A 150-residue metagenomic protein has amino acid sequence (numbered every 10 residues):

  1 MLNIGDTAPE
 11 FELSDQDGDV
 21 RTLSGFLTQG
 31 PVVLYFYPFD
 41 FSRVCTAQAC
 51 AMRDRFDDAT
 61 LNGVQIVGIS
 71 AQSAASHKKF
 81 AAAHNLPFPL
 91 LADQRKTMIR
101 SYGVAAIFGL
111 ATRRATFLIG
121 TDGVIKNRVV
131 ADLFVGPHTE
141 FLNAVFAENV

Functional and structural regions predicted by a protein language model:
M1-V150: Chalcogenol-based redox active-site neighborhoods
